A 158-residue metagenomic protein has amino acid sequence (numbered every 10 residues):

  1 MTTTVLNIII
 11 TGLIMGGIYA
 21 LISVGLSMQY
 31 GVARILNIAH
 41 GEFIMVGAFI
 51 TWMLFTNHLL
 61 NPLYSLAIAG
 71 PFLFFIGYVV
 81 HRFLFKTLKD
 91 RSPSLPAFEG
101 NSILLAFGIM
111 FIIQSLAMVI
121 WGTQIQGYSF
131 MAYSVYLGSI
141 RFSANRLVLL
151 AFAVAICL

Functional and structural regions predicted by a protein language model:
M1-A33, A39-L158: Small-residue-rich transmembrane alpha-helical segments that form helix-helix packing/gating elements in polytopic
